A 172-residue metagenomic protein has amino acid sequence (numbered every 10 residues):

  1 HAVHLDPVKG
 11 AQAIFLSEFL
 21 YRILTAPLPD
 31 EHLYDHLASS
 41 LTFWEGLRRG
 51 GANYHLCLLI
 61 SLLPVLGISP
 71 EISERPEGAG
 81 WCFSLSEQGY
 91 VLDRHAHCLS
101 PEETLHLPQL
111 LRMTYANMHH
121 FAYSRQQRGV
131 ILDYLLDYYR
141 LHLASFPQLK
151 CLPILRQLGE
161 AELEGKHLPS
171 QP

Functional and structural regions predicted by a protein language model:
H1-P172: Non-catalytic alpha-helical scaffolds and adjoining flexible linkers that form interface surfaces for assembly
